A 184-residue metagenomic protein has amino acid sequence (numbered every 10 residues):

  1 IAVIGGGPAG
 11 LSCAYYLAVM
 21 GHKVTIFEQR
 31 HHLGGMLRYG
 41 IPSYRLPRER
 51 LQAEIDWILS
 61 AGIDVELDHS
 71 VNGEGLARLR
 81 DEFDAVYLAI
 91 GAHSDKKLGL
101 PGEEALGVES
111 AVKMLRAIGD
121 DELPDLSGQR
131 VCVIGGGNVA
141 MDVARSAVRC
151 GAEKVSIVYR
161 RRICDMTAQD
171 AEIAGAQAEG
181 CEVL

Functional and structural regions predicted by a protein language model:
I1, A53, A105-M114: Extreme N-terminal leader/targeting segments of oxidoreductases
A2-F27, E66-D81, S94-K96, V112-D170: Rossmann-like dinucleotide/flavin-binding elements
M20-G21, S43, E103-L106, C150: Glycine-rich, phosphate-binding/catalytic loops in enzymes
I26, R30-L67, A144-L184: Rossmann-like dinucleotide-binding cores of NAD(P)H-dependent redox enzymes
M36-L37, P42, H93, G137-V139: Gly/Ser/Thr-rich beta-alpha loop segments that engage phosphate groups in nucleotides
A85: Short, Asp-centered acidic motifs that coordinate Mg2+ and/or phosphate in catalytic or ligand-binding sites
A89-E104, V108-E109: Flavin (primarily FAD) binding-site architecture
